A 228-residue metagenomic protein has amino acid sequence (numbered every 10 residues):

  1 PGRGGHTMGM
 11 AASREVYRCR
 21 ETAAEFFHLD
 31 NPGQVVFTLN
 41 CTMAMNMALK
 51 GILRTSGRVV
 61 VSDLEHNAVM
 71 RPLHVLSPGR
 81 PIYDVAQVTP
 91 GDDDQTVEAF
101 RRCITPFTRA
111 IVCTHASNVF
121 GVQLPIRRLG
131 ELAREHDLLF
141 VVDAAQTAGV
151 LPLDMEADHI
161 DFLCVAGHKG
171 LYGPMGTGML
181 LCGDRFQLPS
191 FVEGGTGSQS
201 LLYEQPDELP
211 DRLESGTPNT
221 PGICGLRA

Functional and structural regions predicted by a protein language model:
P1-A228: Pyridoxal 5′-phosphate
